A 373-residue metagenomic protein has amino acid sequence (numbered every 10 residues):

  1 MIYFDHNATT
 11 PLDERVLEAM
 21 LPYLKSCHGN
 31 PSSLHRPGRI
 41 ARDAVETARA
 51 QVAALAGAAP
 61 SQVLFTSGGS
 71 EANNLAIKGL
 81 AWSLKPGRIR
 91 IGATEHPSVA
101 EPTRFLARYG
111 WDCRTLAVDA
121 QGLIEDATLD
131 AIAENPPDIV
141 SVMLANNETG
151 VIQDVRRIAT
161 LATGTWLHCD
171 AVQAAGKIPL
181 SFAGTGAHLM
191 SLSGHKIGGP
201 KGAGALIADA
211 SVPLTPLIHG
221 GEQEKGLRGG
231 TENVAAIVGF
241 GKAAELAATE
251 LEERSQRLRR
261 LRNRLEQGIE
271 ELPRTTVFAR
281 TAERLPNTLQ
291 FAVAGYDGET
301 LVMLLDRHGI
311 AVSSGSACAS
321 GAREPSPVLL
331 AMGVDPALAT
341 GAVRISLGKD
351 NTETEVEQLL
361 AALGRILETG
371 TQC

Functional and structural regions predicted by a protein language model:
M1-C373: Pyridoxal 5′-phosphate
